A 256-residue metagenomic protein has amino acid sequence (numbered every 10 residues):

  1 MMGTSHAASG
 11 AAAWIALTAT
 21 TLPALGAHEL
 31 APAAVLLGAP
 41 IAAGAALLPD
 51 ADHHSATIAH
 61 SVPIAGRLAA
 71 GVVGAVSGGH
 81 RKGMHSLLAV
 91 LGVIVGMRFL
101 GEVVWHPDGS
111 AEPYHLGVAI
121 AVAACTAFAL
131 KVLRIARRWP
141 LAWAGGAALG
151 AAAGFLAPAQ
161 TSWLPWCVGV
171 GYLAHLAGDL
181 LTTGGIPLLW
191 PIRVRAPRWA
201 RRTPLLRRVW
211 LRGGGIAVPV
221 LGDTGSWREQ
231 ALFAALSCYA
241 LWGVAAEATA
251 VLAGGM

Functional and structural regions predicted by a protein language model:
M1-M256: N-terminal membrane-targeting hydrophobic helices
